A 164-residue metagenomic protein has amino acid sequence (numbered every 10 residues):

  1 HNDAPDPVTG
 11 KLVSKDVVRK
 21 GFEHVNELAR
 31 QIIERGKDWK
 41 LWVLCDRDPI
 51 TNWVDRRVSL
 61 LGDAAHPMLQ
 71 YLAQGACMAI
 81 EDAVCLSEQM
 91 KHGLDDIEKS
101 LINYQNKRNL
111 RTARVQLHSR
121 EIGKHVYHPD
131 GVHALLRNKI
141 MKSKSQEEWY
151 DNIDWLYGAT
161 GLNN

Functional and structural regions predicted by a protein language model:
H1-N164: FAD-dependent flavoprotein oxygenase/oxidase catalytic domain
